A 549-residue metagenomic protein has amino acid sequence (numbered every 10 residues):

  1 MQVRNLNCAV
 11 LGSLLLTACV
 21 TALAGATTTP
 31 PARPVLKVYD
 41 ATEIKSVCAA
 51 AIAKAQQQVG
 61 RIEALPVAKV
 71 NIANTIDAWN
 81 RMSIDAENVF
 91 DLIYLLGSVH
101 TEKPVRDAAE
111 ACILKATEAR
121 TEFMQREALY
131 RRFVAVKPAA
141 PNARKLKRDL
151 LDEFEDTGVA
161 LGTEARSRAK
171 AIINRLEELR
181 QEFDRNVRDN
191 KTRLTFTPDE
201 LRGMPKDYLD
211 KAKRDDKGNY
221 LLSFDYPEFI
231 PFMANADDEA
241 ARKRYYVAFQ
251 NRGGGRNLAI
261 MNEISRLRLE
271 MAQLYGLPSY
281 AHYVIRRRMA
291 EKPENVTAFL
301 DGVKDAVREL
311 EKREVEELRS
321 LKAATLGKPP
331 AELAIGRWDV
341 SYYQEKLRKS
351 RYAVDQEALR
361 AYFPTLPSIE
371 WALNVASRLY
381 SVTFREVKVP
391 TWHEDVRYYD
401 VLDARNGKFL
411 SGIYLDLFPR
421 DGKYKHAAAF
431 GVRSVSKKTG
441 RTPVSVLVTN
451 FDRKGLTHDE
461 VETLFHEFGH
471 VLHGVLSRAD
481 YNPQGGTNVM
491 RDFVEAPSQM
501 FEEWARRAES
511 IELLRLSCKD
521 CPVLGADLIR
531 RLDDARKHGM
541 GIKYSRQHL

Functional and structural regions predicted by a protein language model:
M1-L6: N-terminal secretory signal peptides that target proteins for export/translocation
A9-A22: Bacterial N-terminal signal peptides
T27-P205: N-terminal helix-rich structural modules
P31-E43, I93-C112, V134-A171, L221-L258 (+2 more regions): Short His/Asp/Glu-rich catalytic/ion-coordination signatures at enzyme active sites or charged loops
I44, G162, G276, A376 (+2 more regions): Divalent metal-coordination and catalytic microenvironments
N142, L146-R148, E178, R185 (+4 more regions): Active-site-proximal, well-structured secondary-structure segments within enzyme catalytic domains
P278, G469-Y481: Catalytic Zn2+-binding segment of zinc metalloproteases
D459-G474, S498: Active-site recognition of the HExxH zinc-binding catalytic motif
